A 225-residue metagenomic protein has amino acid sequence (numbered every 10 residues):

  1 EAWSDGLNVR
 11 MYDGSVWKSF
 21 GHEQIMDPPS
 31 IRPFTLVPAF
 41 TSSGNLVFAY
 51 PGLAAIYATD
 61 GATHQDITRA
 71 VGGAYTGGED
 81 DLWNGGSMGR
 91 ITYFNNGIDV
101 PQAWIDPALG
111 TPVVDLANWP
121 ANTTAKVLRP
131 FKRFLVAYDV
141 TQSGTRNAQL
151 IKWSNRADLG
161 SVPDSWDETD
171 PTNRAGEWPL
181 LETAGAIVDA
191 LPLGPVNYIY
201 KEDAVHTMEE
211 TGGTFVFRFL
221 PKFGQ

Functional and structural regions predicted by a protein language model:
E1-Q225: Recognizes the extracellular SEMA beta-propeller fold with strongest preference for semaphorin/plexin SEMA domains
